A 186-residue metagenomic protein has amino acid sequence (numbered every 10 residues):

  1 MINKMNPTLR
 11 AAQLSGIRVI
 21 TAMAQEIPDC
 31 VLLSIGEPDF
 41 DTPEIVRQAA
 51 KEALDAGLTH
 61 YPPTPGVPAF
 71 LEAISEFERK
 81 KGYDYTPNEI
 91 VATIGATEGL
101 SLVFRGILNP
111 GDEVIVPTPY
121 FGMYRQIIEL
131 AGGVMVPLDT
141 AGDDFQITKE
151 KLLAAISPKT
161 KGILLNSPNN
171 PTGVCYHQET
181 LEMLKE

Functional and structural regions predicted by a protein language model:
T8-G95, L102: N-terminal small-domain helix-loop-helix segment of the aminotransferase-like
I20, Y124, M183-L184: Aromatic/hydrophobic pocket-lining residues that form π-stacking "cages" and hydrophobic walls in ligand
M23, V103, K151-A155: CheY-like receiver
Y85-I90, P110-E113, K159: Short acidic capping loops at alpha-helix termini that bridge into adjacent secondary structure
G106-I128: Conserved PLP-anchoring active-site segment centered on the Schiff-base-forming lysine
E129-M135: A short helix-loop-beta submotif of the ANL/AMP-binding
V136, T140-E186: Active-site phosphate-binding strand-loop segment of PLP-dependent enzymes
